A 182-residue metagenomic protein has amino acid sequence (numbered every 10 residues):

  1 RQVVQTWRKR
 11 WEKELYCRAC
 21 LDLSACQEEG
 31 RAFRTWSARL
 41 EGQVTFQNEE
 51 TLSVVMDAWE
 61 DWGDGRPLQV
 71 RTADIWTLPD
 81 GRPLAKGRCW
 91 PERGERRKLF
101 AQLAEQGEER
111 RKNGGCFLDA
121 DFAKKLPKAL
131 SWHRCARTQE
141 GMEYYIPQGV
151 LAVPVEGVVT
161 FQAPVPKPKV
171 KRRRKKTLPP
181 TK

Functional and structural regions predicted by a protein language model:
R1-K182: Compositionally biased intrinsically disordered regions enriched in Thr/Gly
